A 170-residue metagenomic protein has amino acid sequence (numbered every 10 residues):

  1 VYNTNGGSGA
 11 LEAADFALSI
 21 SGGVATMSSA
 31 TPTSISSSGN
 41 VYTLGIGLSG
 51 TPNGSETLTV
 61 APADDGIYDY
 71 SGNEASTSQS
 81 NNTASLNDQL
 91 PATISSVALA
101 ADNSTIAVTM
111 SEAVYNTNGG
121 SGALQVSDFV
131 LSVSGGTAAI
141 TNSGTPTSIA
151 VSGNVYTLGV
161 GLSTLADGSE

Functional and structural regions predicted by a protein language model:
V1-E170: Non-catalytic beta-sheet/beta-sandwich ligand-binding modules that flank or precede catalytic cores
